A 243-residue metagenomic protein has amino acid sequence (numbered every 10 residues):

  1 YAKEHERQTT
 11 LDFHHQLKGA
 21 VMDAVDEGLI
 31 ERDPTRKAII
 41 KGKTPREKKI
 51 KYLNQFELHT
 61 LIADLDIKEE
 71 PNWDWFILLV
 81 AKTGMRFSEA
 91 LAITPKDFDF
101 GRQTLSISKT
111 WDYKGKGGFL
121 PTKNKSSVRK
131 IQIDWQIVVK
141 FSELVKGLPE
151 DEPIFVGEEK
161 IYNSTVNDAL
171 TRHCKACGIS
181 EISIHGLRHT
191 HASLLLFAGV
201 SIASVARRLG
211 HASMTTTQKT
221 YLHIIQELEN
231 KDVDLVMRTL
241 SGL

Functional and structural regions predicted by a protein language model:
Y1-L29, K68-E69, E159-T165, S180-G186: N-terminal core-binding DNA-recognition domain of tyrosine site-specific recombinases/integrases
R7, L11-H15, D26, I30-I93: Basic, Lys/Arg- and aromatic-enriched nucleic-acid-binding interface segment
Q8, D26, L78, K82-E89 (+5 more regions): C-terminal catalytic core of tyrosine-transesterase DNA break-rejoin enzymes
V25-P34, F100-S106, E143-D151: Proline-centered turn/helix-capping motifs that create local helix->coil transitions or kinks
I40, A92-E143: Conserved tyrosine-mediated DNA breakage-rejoining catalytic core shared by Y-recombinases
N54, T110, D134-I179: Active-site/catalytic core of tyrosine-dependent DNA strand-transfer enzymes
L61-D64, K116-P121, K219, H223-L243: DNA/chromatin major-groove-contacting recognition/catalytic segments
R102-I107, I154, S183, L194 (+2 more regions): Short functional hotspots where side chains directly engage DNA or cofactors
